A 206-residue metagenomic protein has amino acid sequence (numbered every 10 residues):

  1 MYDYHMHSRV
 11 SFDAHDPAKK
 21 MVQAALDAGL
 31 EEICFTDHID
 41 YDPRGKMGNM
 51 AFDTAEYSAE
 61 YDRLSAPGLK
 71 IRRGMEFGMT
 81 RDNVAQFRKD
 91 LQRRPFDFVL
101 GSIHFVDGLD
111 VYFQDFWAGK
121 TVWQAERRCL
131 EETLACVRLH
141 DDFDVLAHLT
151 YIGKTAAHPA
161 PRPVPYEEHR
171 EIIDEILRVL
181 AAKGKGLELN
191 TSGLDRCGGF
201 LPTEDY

Functional and structural regions predicted by a protein language model:
M1, L26-D27, A55-G68, R88-L100 (+3 more regions): Acidic (Asp/Glu)-rich catalytic clusters
M1-R81, D90, T155-E167, T191: An N-terminally biased module of ancient metal coordination in phosphate/nucleic-acid-related enzymes
V10-F12, G101-Y206: Domain-core and long-helix interface of multi-subunit machines
A14-P17, N83-Q86, G199-T203: Residues at alpha-helix caps and immediate loop-helix transition turns in enzyme cores, especially N- and C-cap
K20-M21, A85-R88, E131-T133: A generic local structural motif
R63-Q124: Active-site gating/metal-coordination segments in enzymes
